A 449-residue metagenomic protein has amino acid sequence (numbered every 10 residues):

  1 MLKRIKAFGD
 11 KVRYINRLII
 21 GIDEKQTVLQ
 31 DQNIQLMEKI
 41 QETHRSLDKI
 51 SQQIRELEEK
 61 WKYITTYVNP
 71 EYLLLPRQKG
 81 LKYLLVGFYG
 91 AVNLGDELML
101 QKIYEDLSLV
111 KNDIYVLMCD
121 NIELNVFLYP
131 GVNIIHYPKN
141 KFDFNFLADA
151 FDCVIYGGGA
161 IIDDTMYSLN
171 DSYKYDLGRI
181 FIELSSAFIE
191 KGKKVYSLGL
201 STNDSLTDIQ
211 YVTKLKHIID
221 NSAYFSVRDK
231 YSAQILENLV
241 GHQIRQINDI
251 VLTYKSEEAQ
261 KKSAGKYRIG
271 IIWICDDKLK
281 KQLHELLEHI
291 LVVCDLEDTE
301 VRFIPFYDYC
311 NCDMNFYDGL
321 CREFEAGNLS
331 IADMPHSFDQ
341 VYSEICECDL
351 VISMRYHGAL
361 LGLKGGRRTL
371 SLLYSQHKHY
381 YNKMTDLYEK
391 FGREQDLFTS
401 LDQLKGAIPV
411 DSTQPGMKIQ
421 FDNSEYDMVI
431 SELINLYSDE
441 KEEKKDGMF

Functional and structural regions predicted by a protein language model:
L2-L18, I22, E38-F449: Active-site anion-handling motifs in enzyme catalytic cores
Q26, Q32-N33: Short juxtamembrane segments adjacent to a transmembrane helix
